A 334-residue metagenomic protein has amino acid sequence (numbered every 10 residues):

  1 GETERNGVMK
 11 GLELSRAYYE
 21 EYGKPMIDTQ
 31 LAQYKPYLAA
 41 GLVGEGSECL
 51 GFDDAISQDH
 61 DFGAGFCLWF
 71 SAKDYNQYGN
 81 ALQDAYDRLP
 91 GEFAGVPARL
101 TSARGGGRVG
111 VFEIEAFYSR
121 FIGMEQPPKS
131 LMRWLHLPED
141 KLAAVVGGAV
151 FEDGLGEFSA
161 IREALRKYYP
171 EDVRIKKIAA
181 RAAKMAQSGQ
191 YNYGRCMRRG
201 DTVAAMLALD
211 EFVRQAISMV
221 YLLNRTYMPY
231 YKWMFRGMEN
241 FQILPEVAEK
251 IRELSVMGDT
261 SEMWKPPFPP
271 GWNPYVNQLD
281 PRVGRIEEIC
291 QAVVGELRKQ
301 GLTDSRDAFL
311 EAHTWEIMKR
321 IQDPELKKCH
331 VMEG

Functional and structural regions predicted by a protein language model:
G1-T3: Gram-positive cell-envelope targeting signals
R5-G41: Helical scaffold of the NTase/Pol beta-like nucleotidyltransferase catalytic core
M9-K10, D74-Q77: Basic, alpha-helical terminal appendages of large translation-related enzymes
D28-C67, S71-K73: Active-site nucleotide-donor binding segment shared across nucleotidyl transfer reactions
F52, G65, V96, D201 (+2 more regions): Ligand-binding pocket scaffold of soluble enzyme catalytic domains
F70-Y75, R199-V203: A generic structural motif
N76-M197: Conserved NTP/Mg2+-binding pocket subregion across the NTase superfamily
A143-K327, M332: Conserved nucleotidyltransferase catalytic core and NTase-mimicking acidic/glycine-rich helix/loop elements in nucleic
